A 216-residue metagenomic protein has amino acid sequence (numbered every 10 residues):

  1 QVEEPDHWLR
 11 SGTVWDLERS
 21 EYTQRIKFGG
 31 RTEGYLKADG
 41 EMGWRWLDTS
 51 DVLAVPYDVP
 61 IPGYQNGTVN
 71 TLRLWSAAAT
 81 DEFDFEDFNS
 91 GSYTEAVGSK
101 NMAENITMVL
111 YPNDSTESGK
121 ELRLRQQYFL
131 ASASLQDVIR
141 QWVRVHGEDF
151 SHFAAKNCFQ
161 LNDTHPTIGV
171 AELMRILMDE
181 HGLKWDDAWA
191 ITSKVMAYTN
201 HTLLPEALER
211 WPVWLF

Functional and structural regions predicted by a protein language model:
Q1-F216: A conserved ligand/cofactor-binding region detector
